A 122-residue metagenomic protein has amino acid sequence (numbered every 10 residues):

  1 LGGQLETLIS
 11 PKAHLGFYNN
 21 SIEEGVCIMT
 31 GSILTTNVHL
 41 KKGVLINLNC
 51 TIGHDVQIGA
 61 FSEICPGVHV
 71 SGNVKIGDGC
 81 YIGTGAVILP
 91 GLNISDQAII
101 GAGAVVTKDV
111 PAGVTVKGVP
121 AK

Functional and structural regions predicted by a protein language model:
L1-I52, G59-A60, D78, A112 (+1 more regions): Domain-scale signature associated with acetyltransferase and cell-envelope carbohydrate enzymes
L48, Q57-A60, C65-K122: Glycine-rich hexapeptide-repeat left-handed beta-helix
